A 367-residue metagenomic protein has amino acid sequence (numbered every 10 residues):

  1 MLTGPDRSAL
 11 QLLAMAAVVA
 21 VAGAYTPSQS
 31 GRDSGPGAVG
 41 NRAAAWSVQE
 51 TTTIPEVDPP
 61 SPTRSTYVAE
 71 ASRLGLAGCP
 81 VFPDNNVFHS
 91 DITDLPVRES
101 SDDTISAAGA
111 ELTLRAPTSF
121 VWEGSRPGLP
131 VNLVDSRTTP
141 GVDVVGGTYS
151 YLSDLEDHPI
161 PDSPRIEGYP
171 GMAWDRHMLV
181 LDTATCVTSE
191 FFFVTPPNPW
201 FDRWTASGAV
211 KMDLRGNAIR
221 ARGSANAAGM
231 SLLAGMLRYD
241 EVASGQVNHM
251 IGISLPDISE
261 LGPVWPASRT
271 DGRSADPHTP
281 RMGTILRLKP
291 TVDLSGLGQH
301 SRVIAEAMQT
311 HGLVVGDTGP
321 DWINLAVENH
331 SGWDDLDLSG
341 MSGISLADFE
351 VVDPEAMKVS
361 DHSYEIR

Functional and structural regions predicted by a protein language model:
L2-P27: Secretory targeting and sorting signals
T3, S8, S30, S47 (+1 more regions): Exposed, low-complexity/repetitive linear segments and helix-based recognition motifs, biased toward charged/polar
L10, S30-R32, P36, Q49 (+2 more regions): Serine/proline-rich low-complexity intrinsically disordered segments, especially terminal tails, linkers
Q11, Y25-Q29, P320-W322, V327: Generic hydrophobic/packing signal
A14-A17, G35, A44, T53: Generic short amphipathic/hydrophobic targeting helices enriched at N-termini, encompassing Sec-type signal peptides
A22-S47: C-terminal region of N-terminal signal peptides and the immediate post-cleavage residues of exported proteins
W46-R367: Short, surface-exposed polybasic-aromatic patches that bind anionic ligands, especially phosphate groups
